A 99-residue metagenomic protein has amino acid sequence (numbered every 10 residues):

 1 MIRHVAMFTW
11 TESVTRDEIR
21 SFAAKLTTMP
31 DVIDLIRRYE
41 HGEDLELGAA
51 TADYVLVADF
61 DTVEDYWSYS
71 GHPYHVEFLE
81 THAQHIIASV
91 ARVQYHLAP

Functional and structural regions predicted by a protein language model:
M1-H41: N-terminal first-folded block
R3-T9, H41-S70: Short, well-ordered beta-strand segments in beta-rich or mixed alpha/beta enzyme and ligand-binding folds
H4, L26, E43, Y54 (+1 more regions): Aromatic-enriched hydrophobic runs in primary sequence
T11-S13, V63, A98: Generic structural motif
E18-S21, G48, G71-Y74: Generic, well-ordered alpha-helical segments
D31-I36, D59-V93: An amphipathic, aromatic/His-enriched active-site/gating alpha helix that lines ligand/cofactor pockets
E40-A50, E80-P99: Glycine-rich beta-strand-turn "strand-cap" elements at beta-sheet edges
